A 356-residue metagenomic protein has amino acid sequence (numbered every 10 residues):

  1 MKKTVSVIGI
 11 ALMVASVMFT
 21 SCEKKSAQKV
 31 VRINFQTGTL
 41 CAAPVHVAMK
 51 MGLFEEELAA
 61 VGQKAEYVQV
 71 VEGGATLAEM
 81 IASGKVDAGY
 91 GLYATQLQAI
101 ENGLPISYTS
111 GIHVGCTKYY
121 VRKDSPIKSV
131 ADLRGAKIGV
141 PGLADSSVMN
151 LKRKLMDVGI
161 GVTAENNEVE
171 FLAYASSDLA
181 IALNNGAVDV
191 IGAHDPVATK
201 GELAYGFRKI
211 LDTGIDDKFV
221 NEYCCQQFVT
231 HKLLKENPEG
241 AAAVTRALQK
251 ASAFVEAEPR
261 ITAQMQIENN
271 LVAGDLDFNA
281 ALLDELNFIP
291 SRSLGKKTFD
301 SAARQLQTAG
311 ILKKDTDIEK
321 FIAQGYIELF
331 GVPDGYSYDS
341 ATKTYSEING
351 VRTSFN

Functional and structural regions predicted by a protein language model:
M1-V30, A341-N356: Short, low-complexity disordered leader/linker segments with a strong preference for bacterial N-terminal type II
A27-A173, D189-D195, I210, N221 (+1 more regions): Short, glycine-/small- and polar/acidic-enriched structural segments that line small-molecule recognition paths
E55-Q63, I215-V220, L286-L294: Short, solvent-exposed loop/beta-turn-alpha elements that line the ligand-binding surface or hinge of extracytoplasmic
V61-Y67, V162-E168, N270-L282, K313-K320: Short, surface-exposed acidic
A94, S125, E165-E168, L172 (+1 more regions): Pocket-lining segment of extracytoplasmic ligand-binding domains
K235-D315: Secondary-structure end/capping motifs
Q307-N356: Conserved C-terminal helix/tail region of periplasmic/extracytoplasmic solute-binding proteins
